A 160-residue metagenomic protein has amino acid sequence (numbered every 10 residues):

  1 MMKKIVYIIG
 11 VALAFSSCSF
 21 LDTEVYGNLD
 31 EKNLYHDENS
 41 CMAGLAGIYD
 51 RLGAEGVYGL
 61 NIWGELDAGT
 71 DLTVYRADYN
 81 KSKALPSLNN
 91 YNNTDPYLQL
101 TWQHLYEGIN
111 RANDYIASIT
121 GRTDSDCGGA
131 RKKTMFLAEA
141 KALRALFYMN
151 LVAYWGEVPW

Functional and structural regions predicted by a protein language model:
M1-G27: Bacterial Sec-dependent N-terminal signal peptides
S16-E24, K81-L85, V158-P159: Short, compositionally biased low-complexity segments
C18-G64, A68, N89-Y91: Membrane-proximal, proline-rich intrinsically disordered regions
S19, G56-V57, V74-A77, V152-W160: Proline-centered turn/helix-capping motifs that create local helix->coil transitions or kinks
M42, D50-A54, Y79-W155: Conserved, well-structured interaction surfaces
L60-N61, S125-C127, W160: Short, hydrophobic secondary-structure boundary micro-motifs
G69-Y75, N92-N93: Acidic-aromatic pocket-rim loops
